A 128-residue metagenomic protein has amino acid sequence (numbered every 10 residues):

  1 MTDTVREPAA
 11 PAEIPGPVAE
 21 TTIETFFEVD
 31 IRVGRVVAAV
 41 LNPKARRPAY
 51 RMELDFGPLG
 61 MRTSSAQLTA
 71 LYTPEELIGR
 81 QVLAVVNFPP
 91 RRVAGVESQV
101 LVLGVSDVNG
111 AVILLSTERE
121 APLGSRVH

Functional and structural regions predicted by a protein language model:
M1-H128: Phosphate-backbone binding interfaces of nucleic-acid-interacting proteins
